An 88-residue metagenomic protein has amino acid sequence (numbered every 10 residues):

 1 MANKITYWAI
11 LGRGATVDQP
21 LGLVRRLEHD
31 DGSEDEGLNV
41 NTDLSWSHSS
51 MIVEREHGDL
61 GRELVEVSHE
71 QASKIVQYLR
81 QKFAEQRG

Functional and structural regions predicted by a protein language model:
K4-R13: A short beta-strand micro-motif
L11, D30, K82-Q86: Surface-exposed polar/charged interaction patches
G12-H48: Short, flexible N-terminal segments of the mature chain
D35-G88: Short, mixed-charge low-complexity intrinsically disordered segments
